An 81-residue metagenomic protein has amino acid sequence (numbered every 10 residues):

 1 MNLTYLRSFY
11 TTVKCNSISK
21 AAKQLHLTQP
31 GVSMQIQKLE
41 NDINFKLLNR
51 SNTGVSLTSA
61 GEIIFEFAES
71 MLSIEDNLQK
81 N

Functional and structural regions predicted by a protein language model:
N2-Y5, Q29, G61: The N-cap/first-turn positions of alpha helices within or immediately adjacent to helix-turn-helix DNA-binding domains
L6-V13, T58, F65: Hydrophobic residues on short alpha-helical segments
Y10-H26: Short helix-boundary/capping micro-motifs
S17-I18, I36, R50: Helix-turn-helix DNA-binding elements, focusing on the entry/boundary residues of the two helices that contact DNA
K23-Q24, N41, E62: Alpha-helical residues within the helix-turn-helix
E40-L57: A short LG(V/I)-centered, amphipathic sequence patch enriched for acidic residue(s) preceding the LG motif
D42-I43, I64-N81: Alpha-helical linker/hinge and terminal dimerization helices associated with HTH transcriptional regulators
